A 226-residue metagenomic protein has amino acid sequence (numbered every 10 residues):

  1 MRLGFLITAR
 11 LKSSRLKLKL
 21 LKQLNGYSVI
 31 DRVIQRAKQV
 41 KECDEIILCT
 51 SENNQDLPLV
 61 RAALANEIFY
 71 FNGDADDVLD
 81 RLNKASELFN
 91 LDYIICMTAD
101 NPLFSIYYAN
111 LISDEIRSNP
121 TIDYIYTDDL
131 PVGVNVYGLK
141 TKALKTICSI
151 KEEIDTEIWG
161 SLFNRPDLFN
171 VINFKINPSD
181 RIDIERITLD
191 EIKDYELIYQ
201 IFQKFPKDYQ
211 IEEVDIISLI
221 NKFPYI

Functional and structural regions predicted by a protein language model:
M1-K17: N-terminal nucleotide-binding beta1-loop-alpha1 segment
R2-I7, I30, E45-L48: Hydrophobic targeting segments
S14, P102, Y137, T188 (+1 more regions): Residues that recognize and position ribonucleotide moieties
K19-L24: Short glycine-enriched, charge-decorated loop/helix-capping segments at active-site entrances that position
V29-I46, R61, A65-N66: A short, N-terminal amphipathic alpha-helix
I46-L48, I94, Y124, V171: Hydrophobic/aromatic residues located in beta-strands of well-ordered beta-sheets within soluble catalytic
E52-D114: Short phosphate-binding loop-to-helix
R61, F104-E185, K193-E196, Q200 (+1 more regions): Conserved core of the sugar-phosphate nucleotidyltransferase
